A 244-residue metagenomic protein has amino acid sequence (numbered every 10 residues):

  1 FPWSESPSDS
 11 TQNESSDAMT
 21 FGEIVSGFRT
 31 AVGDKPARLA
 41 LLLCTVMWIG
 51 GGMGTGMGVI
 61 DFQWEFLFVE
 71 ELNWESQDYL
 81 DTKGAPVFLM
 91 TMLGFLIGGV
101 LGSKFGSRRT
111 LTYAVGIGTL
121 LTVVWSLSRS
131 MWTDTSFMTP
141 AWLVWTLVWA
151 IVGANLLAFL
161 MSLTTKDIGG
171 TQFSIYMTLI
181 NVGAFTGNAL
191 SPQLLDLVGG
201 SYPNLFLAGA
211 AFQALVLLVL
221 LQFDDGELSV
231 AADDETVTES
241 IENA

Functional and structural regions predicted by a protein language model:
F1-P2, L207-V237: Multi-pass alpha-helical transporter architecture, strongest for 12-TM Major Facilitator/SLC carriers used
S8-A40, A244: Juxtamembrane intracellular "pre-TM" segments in multi-pass secondary transporters
G33-V59: Pair of pore-lining "gating" transmembrane helices in MFS-fold secondary transporters
M57-L80: Short amphipathic helix-loop junctions that connect adjacent transmembrane helices in Major Facilitator Superfamily/SLC
S76-D78, K166-Y176: Loop-to-transmembrane helix entry/capping segments in MFS-fold secondary transporters and related SLC/MFSD carriers
L93-T110, L195-D196: Helix-to-loop junctions at the C-terminal end of transmembrane segments in multipass secondary transporters
R109-L156: C-terminal transmembrane helical hairpin of 12-TM major facilitator-type secondary transporters
Q193-Q213: A membrane-interface helix-boundary motif in multi-pass transporters
